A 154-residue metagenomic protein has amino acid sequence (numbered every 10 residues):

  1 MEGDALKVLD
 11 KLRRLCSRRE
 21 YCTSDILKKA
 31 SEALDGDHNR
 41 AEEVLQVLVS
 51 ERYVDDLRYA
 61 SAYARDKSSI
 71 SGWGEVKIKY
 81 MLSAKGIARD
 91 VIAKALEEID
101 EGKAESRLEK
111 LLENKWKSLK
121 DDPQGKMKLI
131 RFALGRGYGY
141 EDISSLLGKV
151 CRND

Functional and structural regions predicted by a protein language model:
M1-D154: An alpha-helical, amphipathic repeat domain used for nucleic-acid recognition, typified by the mTERF helical solenoid
